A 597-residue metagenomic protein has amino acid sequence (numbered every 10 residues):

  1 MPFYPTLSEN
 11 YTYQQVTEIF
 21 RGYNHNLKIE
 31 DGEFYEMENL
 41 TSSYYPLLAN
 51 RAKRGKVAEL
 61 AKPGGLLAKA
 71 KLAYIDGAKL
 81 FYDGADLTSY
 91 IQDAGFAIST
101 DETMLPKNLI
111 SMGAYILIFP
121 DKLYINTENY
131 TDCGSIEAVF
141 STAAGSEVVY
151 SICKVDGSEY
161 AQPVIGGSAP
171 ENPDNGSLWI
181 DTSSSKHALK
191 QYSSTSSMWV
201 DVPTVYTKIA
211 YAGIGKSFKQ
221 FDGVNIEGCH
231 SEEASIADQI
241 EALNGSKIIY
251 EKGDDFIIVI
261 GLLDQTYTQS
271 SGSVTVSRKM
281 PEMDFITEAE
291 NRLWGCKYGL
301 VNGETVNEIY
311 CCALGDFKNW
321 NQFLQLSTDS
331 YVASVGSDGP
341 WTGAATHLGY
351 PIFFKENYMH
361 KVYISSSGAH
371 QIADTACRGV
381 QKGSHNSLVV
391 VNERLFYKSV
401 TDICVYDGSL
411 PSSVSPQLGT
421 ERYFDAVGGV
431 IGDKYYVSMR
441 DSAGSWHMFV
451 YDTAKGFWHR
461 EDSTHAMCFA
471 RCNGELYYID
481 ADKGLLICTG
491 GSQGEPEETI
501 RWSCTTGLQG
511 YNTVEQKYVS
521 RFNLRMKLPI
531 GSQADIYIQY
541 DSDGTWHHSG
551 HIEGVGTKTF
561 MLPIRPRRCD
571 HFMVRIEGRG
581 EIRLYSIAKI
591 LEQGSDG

Functional and structural regions predicted by a protein language model:
M1-Y90, V149-G157, P281-K361, M439-Y451: N-terminal beta-propeller domains
P2-K71, G379-G383, V390-R394, T401 (+1 more regions): Beta-sheet repeat architectures centered on beta-propellers
T6, I136-A138, S185, S193-Q220 (+1 more regions): Small/polar beta-strand repeat architecture
K71-A73, A114-I118, P170-Q191, F221-I226 (+7 more regions): Short hydrophobic/aromatic-rich beta-strand motifs
A78-Y82, Y124-Y130, H187-A188, V301-F317 (+5 more regions): Structural motif
Y82, L123-V139, S177-P203, S235-Q239 (+4 more regions): Short, surface-exposed terminal/edge motifs of secreted or surface/virion proteins that either
D93-L105, E147-L178, T182, S197-Y206 (+1 more regions): Extracellular/surface-exposed low-complexity repeats and stalk/linker segments enriched in Gly/Pro and small polar
T195, I364-S367, S409, T453-A454: Short loop/turn segments that connect beta-strands within beta-propeller blades
